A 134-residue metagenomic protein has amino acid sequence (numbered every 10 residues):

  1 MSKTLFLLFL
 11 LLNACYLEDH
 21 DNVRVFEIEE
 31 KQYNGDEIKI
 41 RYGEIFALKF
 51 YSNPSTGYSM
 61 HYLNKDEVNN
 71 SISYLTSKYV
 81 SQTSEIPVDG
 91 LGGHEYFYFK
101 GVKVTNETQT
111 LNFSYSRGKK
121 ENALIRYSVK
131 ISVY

Functional and structural regions predicted by a protein language model:
T4-N13: Sec-dependent N-terminal signal peptides
E18-A47, N53: N-terminal edge beta-strand
T56, L63-T83: Short, solvent-exposed loop/linker segments at beta-strand-coil boundaries, enriched for Pro/Gly and Ser/Thr
D89-Y98: Aromatic sugar-binding surface patches on proteins that engage polysaccharides or sugar-phosphate polymers
V102-Q109: Glycine-centered tight-turn and secondary-structure capping sites
S114-G118: Beta-strand-rich extracellular modules
K119-R126: Beta-sandwich strand segments
I131-V133: Interdomain boundary/hinge segments at the C-termini of tandem beta-sandwich modules
